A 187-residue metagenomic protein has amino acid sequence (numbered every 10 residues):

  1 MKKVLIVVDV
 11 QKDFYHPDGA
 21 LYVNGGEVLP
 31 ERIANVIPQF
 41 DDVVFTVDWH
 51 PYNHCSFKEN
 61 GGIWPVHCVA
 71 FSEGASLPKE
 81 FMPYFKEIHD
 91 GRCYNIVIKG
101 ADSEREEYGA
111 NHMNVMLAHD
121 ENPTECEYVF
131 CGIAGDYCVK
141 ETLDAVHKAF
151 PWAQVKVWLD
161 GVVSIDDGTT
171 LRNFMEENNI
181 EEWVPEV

Functional and structural regions predicted by a protein language model:
M1-V97, N122-P123, P151-K156, S164-E176 (+1 more regions): Active-site acidic carboxylates
G100: Carbohydrate-associated surface elements
S103-E141, V163-V187: Conserved N-terminal glycine/acidic-rich loop preference
G132-L159: Extended, basic/helix-rich recognition subdomains
